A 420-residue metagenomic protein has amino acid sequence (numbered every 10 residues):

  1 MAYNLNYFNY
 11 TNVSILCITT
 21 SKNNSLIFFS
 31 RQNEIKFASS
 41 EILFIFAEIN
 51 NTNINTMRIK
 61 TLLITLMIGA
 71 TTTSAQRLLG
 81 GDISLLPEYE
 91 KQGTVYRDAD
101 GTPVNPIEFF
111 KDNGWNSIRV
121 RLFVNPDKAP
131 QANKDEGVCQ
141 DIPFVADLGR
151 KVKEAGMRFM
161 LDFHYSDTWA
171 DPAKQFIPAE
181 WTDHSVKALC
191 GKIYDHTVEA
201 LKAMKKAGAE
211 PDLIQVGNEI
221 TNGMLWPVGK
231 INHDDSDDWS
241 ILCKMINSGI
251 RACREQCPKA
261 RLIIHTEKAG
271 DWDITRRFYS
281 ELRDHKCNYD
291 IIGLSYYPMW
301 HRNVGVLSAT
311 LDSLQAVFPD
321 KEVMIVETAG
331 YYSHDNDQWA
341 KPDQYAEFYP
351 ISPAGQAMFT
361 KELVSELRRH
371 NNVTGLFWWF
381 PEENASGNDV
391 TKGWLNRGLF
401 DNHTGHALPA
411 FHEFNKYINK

Functional and structural regions predicted by a protein language model:
M1-N4, Y10-L16, N23-R31, I35-Q76: Bacterial Sec-dependent N-terminal signal peptides
Q76-P103: Boundary/entry segment of secreted carbohydrate-active catalytic domains
L79-G81, I118-V120, F159-L161, D212-V216 (+4 more regions): Hydrophobic faces of well-ordered beta-strands that scaffold small-molecule active sites in alpha/beta enzyme cores
S84-L86, F123, H164-S166, V216-T221 (+4 more regions): Active-site beta-loop-alpha junctions enriched in small/polar residues
T94-K111, Y194-A203, W272-L282, T360-L363: Short, acidic/polar
P106-I107, K259-R261, D273-Q344, K361-R368 (+1 more regions): Glycoside hydrolase catalytic-domain groove-lining segments
N113-D238, L242-R261, H265-E267: Substrate-binding cleft and catalytic face of glycoside hydrolase catalytic domains, especially the flexible beta-alpha
A309, D320, S333-E362, E366 (+1 more regions): Aromatic-rich peripheral "rim/lid" segments of glycoside hydrolase catalytic domains that contact and position glycan
